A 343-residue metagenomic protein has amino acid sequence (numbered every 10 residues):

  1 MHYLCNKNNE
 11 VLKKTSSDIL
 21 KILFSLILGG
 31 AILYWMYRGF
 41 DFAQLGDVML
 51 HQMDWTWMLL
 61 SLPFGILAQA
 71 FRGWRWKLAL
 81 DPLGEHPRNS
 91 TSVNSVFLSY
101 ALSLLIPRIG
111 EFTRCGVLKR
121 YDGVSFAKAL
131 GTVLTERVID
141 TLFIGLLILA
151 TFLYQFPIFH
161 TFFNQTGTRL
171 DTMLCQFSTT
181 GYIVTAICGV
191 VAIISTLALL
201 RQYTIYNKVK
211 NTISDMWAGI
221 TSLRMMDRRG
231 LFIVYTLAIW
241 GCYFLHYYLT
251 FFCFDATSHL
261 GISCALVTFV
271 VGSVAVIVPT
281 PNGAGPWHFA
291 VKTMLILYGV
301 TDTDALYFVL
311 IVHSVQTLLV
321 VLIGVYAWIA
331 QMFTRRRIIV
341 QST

Functional and structural regions predicted by a protein language model:
M1-V96, Y154-V276, V315-T343: Predominantly cytoplasmic-facing regulatory/coupling regions of multi-pass membrane proteins
W76-L80, S99, R114-C115, Y247-Y248 (+1 more regions): Interfacial helix-capping/hinge residues at the ends of transmembrane alpha-helices
N89-S92, I109-E111, V124-R137, T301-I311: Membrane-interface alpha-helices at helix entry/exit sites of multi-pass transporters
V93-R120: Hydrophobic, aromatic-rich membrane-embedded alpha-helical segments
L98-P107, V267-H288: Transmembrane alpha-helix interface/packing and boundary motifs in multi-pass membrane proteins, characterized by
A101-I106, L130-L153, Y307-L322: Membrane-embedded alpha-helical segments of transport systems, primarily multispan ion/solute transporters
L118-S125, G219, F289-Y307: Interfacial segments of multi-pass membrane proteins
